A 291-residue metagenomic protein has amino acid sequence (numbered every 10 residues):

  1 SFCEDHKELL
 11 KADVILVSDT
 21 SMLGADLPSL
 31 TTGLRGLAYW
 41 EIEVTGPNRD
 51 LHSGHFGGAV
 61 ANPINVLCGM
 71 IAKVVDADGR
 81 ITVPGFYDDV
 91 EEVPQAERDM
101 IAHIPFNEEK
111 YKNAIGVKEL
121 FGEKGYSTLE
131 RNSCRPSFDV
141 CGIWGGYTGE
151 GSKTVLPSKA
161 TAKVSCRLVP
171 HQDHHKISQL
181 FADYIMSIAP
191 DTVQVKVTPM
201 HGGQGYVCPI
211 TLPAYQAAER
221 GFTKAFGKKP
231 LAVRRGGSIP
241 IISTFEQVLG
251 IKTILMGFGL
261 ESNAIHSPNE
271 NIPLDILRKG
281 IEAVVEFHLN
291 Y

Functional and structural regions predicted by a protein language model:
S1-G33: Acidic/histidine-rich catalytic neighborhood of metal-dependent amide-processing enzymes
E4-E8, P47, G69-R80, M186 (+4 more regions): Generic secondary-structure signature for well-ordered alpha-helical cores
L9-D13, G36-Y39, V193, L249-K252: Short coil/turn connectors at secondary-structure junctions
L10-K11, G33-Y39, S133-R135, P157-K159: Short, solvent-exposed loop/turn segments at the edges of secondary structure
G24, T82-K159, R167-L180, I188 (+1 more regions): An extended, acidic, His-containing surface patch that forms the Zn2+-binding/catalytic region of metallohydrolases
S29-T45, G259: Flexible glycine/proline-rich, aromatic-decorated loop/lid segments
E41-T45, I143, K163-R167: Residue-level recognition of well-ordered beta-strand positions that form the cores of beta-sheet-rich folds across
E43-I115: Polar, glycine-rich mid-to-C-terminal structural blocks that act as macromolecule-binding/assembly scaffolds
